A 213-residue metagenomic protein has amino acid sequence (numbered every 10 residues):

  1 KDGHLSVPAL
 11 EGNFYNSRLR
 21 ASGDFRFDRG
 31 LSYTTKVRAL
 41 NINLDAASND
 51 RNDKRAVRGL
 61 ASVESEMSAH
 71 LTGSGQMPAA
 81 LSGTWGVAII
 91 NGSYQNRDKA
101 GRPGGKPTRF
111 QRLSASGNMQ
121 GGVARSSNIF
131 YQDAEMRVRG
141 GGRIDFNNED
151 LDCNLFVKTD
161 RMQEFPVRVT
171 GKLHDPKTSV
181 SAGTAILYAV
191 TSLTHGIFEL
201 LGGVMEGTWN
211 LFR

Functional and structural regions predicted by a protein language model:
K1-S6, F14-G121, R143-R213: Membrane-proximal interfacial segments on either side of biological membranes
G3, A134-M136: Short, glycine/acidic-rich beta->alpha junctions
